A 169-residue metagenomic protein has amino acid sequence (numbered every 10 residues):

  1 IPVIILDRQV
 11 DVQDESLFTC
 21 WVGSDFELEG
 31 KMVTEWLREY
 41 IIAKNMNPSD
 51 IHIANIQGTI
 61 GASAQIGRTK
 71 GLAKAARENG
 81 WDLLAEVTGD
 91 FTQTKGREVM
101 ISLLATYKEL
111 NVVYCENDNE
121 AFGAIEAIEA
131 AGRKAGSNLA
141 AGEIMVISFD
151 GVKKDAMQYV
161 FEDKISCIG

Functional and structural regions predicted by a protein language model:
I1-G169: A residue-level marker of the well-folded mature domains of exported/periplasmic proteins
